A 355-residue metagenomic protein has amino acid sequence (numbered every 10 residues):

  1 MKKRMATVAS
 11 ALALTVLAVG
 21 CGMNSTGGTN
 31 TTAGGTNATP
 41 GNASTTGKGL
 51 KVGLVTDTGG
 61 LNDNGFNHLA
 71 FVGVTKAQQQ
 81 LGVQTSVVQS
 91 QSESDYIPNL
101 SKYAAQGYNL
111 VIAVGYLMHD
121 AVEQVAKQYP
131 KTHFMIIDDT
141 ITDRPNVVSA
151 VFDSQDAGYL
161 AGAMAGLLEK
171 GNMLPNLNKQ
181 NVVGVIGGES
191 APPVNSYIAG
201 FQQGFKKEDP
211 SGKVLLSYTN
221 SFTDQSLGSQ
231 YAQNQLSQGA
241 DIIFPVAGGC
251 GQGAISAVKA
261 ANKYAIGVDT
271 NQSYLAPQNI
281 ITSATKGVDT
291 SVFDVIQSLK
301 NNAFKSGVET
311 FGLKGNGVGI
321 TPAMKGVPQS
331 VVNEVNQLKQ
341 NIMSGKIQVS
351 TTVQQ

Functional and structural regions predicted by a protein language model:
M1-V8: Bacterial Sec-dependent N-terminal signal peptides
V8-A9, P210: Intrinsically disordered, low-complexity segments enriched in polar/charged small residues
S10-L14: Hydrophobic helical h-region of N-terminal Sec-dependent signal peptides in bacterial secretory/periplasmic proteins
V16-G20: C-terminal motif of bacterial Sec signal peptides marking the signal peptidase cleavage site
G22-Q355: A residue-level marker of the well-folded mature domains of exported/periplasmic proteins
